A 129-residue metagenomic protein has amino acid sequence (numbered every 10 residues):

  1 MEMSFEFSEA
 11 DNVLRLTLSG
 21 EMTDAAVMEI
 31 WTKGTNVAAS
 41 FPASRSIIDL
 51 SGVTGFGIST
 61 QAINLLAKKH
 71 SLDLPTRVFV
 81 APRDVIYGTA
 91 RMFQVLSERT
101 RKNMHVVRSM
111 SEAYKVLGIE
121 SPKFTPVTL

Functional and structural regions predicted by a protein language model:
M1-L129: Amphipathic, Lys/Arg-enriched alpha-helical "gate/interface" segment within cytosolic domains that mediates
